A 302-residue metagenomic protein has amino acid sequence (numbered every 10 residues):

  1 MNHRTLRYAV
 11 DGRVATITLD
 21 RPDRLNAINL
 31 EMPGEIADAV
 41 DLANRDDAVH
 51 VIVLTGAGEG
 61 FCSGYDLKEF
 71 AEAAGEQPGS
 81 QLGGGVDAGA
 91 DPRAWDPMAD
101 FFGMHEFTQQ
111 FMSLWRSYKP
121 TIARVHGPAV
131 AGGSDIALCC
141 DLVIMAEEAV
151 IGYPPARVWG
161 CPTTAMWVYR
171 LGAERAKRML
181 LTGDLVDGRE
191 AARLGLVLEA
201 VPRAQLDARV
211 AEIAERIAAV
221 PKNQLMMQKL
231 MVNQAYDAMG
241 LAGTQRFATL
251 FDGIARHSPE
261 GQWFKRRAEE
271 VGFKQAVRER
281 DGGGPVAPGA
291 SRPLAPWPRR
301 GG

Functional and structural regions predicted by a protein language model:
M1-A57, A71: Conserved CoA-thioester-binding segment of acyl-CoA-metabolizing enzymes
M1-G12, G79, D187-G188, A208 (+1 more regions): C-terminal alpha-helix plus adjacent terminal tail
I17, R21, E35-I36, L54 (+5 more regions): Terminal peptide-recognition signature
P22-L25, E59, E148-V150, L185: A short, glycine- and basic residue-enriched loop/turn that sits immediately adjacent to a domain's principal
E31-E35, E106, S113, R209 (+1 more regions): Charged catalytic carboxylate motif
G56-S113, Q275: Glycine- (often His-adjacent) and acidic-residue-rich active-site loop that binds/positions the CoA thioester
E59-S63, V130, V232-A235: Short, active-site-adjacent cap segments at secondary-structure transitions
M112-L225: Crotonase-fold acyl-CoA enzyme core
